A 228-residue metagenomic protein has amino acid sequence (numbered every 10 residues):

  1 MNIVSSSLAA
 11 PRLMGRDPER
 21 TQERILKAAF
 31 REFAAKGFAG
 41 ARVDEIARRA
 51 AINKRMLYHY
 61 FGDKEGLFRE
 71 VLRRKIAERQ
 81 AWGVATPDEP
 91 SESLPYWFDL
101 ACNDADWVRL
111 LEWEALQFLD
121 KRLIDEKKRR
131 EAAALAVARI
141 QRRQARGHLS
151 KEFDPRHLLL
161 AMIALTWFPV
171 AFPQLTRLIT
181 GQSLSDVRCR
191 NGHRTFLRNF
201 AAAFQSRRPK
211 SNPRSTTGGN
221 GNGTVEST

Functional and structural regions predicted by a protein language model:
M1-A9, Y96-N103, A134-R146, A164-T228: C-terminal peripheral helix-coil segments that are non-catalytic and often amphipathic
R24, A28, E32-G66, E70: Helix-turn-helix
R24, E92, Y96, L110 (+1 more regions): Amphipathic alpha-helical interaction segments
R69-Y96, K127, A133-A136: Amphipathic alpha-helical linker/stalk segments
R74, L110-E114, A161, L165: Short acidic/histidine-centered micro-motifs embedded in hydrophobic/aromatic stretches that mark compact functional
Q80-V84, D120-R146, R156-H157, N191 (+1 more regions): Amphipathic alpha-helical packing segments from all-alpha helical-bundle domains
C102-L123, F172-T180: Amphipathic alpha-helical segments used for helix-helix packing
